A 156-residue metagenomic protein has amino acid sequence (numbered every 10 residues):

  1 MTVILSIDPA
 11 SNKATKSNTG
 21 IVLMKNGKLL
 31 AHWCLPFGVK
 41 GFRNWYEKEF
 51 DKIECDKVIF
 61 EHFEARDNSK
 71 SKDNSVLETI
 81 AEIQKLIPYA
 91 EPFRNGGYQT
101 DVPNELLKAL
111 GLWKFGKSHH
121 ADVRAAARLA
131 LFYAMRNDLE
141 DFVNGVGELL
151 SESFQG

Functional and structural regions predicted by a protein language model:
M1-G156: Phosphate- and other anionic-substrate recognition elements at nucleic-acid/protein interfaces
